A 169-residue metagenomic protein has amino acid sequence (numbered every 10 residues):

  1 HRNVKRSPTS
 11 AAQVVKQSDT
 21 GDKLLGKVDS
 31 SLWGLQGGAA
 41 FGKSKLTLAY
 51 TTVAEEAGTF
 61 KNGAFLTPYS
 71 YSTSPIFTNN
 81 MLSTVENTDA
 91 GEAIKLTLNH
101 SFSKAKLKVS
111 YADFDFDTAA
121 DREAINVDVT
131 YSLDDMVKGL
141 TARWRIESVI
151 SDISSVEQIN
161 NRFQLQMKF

Functional and structural regions predicted by a protein language model:
H1-F169: Outer-membrane beta-barrel pore domains
